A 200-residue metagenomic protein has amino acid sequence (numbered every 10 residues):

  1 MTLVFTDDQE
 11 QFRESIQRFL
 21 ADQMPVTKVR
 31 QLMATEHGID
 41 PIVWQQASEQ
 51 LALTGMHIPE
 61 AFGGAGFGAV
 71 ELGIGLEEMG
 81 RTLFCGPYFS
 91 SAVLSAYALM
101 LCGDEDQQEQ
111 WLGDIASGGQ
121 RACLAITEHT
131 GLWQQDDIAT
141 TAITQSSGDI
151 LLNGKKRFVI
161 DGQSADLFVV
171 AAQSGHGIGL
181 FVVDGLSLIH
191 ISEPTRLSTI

Functional and structural regions predicted by a protein language model:
M1-D8: Intrinsic disorder at enzyme termini
Q9, L20, A52, G75 (+4 more regions): Buried hydrophobic positions in well-ordered alpha/beta secondary-structure cores of metabolic enzymes
T27-E49: Short secondary-structure junction/hinge motifs that connect adjacent elements
S48-E109, G113-G118, I160-S164: Internal helix-loop-helix
G118-T127: A short, Trp-centered hydrophobic/proline-enriched beta-strand micro-motif
T140-I143: A structural signal for short hydrophobic beta-strand segments in well-ordered beta-sheet cores
D149, N153-L188: A short core secondary-structure module
I189-I200: Single conserved hydrophobic/aromatic residue that forms the stacking wall/gate of nucleotide- or nucleobase-binding
